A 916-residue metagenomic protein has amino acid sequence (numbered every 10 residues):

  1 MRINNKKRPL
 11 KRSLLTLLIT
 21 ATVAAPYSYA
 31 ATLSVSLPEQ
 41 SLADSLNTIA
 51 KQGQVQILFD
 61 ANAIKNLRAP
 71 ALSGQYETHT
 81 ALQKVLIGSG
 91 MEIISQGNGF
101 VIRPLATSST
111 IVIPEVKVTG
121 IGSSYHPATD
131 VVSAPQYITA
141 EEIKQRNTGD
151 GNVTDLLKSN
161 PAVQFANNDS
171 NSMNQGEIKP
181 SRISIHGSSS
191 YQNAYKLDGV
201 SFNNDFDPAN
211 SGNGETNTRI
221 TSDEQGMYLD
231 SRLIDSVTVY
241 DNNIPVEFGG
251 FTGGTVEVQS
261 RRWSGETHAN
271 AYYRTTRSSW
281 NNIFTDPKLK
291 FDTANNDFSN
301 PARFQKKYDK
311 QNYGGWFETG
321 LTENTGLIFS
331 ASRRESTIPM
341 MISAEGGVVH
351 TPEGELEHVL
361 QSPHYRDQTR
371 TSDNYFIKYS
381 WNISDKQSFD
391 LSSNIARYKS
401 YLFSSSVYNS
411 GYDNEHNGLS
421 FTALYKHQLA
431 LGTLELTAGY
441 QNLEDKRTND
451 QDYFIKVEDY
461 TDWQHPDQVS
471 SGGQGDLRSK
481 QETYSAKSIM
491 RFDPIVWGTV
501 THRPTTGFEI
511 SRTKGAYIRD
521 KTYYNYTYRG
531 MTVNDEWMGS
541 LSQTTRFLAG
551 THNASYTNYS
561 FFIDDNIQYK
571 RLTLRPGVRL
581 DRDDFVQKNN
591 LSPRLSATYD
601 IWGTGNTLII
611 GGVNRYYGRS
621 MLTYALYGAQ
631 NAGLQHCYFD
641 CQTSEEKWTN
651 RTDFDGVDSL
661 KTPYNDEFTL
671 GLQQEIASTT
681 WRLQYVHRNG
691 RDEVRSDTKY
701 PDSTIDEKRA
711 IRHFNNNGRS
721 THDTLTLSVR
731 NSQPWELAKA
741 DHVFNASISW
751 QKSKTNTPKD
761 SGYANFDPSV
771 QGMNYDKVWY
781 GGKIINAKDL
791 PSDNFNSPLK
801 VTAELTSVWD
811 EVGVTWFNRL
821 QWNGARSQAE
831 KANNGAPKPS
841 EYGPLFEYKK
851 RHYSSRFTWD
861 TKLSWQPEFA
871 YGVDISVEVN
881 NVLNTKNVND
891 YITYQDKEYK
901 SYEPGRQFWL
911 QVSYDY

Functional and structural regions predicted by a protein language model:
P26-T110, M173: N-terminal export/assembly leaders
L86, I94, I121, A128-P245 (+3 more regions): Periplasmic N-terminal accessory/gating domains of Gram-negative outer-membrane beta-barrel systems
L229, V246-F248, W263-A269, T322-T325 (+10 more regions): Short loop/turn motifs that connect adjacent beta-strands in outer-membrane beta-barrel proteins
T267-N270, A302-K399, H416-A430, P593: Transmembrane beta-barrel wall of Gram-negative outer-membrane proteins
I377-Y398, E415-V586, T724-S749: Face-selective signature of the C-terminal outer-membrane beta-barrel domain
Q481-S485, T499-T513, G550-E645, R651-D655 (+2 more regions): Structural signature of Gram-negative outer-membrane beta-barrels, strongest in the C-terminal barrel of TonB-dependent
Q568-R571, Q684-V694, K699-A832, S913-D915: Gram-negative outer-membrane beta-barrel transporters
R691, S696, V812, Q821-S840 (+2 more regions): C-terminal beta-signal and adjacent terminal beta-strands/loops of Gram-negative outer-membrane beta-barrel proteins
